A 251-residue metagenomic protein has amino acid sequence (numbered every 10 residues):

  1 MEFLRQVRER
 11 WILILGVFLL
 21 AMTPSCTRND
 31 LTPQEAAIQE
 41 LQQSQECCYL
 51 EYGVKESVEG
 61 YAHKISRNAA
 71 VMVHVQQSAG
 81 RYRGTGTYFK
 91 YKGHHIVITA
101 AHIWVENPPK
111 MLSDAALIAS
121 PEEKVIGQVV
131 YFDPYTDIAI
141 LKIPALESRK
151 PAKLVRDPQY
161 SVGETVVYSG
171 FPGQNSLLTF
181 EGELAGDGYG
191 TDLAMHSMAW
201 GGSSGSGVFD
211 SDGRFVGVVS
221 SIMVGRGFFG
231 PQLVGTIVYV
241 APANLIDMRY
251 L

Functional and structural regions predicted by a protein language model:
F3-I12: Bacterial N-terminal signal peptides that target proteins for export
M22-S25: C-terminal motif of bacterial Sec signal peptides marking the signal peptidase cleavage site
N29-Y61, S148-K150, F215-L251: C-terminal cap/linker of serine protease catalytic domains
D30, A36, L50, R81-R83 (+3 more regions): Catalytic-histidine neighborhood of serine endopeptidases, predominantly the chymotrypsin-like S1/PA family
G53, G60-A62, T87-Y88, N107-P109 (+2 more regions): Active-site substrate-binding loop(s) of clan PA
V54-E59, A69-I98, K124-V125, E181 (+1 more regions): A conserved glycine-rich beta-strand in the N-terminal activation segment of trypsin-fold
V73, G86, H95, T99 (+9 more regions): Terminal peptide-recognition signature
R149-L193, M198-S203, V219-P231: Flexible, gly/ser-rich surface segments that form the specificity/activation loops bordering the active-site cleft
